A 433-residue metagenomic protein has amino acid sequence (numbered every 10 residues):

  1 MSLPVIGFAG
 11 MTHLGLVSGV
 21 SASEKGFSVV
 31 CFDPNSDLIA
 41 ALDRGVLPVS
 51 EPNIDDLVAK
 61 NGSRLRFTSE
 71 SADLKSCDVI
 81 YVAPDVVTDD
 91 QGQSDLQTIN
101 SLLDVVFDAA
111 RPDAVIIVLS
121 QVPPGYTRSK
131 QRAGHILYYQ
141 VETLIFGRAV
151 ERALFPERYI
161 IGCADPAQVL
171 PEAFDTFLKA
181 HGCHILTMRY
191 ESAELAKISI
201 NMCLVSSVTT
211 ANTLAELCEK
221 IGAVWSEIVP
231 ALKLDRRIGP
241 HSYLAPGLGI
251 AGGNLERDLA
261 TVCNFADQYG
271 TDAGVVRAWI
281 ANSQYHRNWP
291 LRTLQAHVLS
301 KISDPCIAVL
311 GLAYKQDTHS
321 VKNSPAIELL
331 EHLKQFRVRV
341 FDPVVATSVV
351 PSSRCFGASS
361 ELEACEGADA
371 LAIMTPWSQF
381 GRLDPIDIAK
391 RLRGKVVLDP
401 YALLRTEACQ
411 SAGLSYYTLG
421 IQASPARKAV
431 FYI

Functional and structural regions predicted by a protein language model:
S2-V46, C306-F341, Y417-T418: NAD(P)+-binding Rossmann beta1-loop-alpha1 motif at the extreme N-terminus of oxidoreductases
S36-D37, P166, V345, A402: Helix N-cap at the beta1-alpha1 junction of Rossmann-like dinucleotide-binding domains, i.e., the first residues
L47-L65: N-terminal glycine-rich dinucleotide-binding loop that anchors FAD/FMN and/or NAD(P) in oxidoreductases
G62-V115, E363-G381: Rossmann-like NAD(P)-binding element
V86-A149, P400-C409: Rossmann-like NAD(P)(H) cofactor-binding subdomain of soluble oxidoreductases
S129-Q140, L144-P240, F265-Y269: Internal alpha-helical scaffold of NAD(P)-dependent oxidoreductase catalytic cores
E219-R339, V344-A346: NAD(P)-dependent Rossmann-like dehydrogenase/reductase catalytic/cofactor-binding core
D317, V350-S424: Rossmann-like adenosine-cofactor binding region
